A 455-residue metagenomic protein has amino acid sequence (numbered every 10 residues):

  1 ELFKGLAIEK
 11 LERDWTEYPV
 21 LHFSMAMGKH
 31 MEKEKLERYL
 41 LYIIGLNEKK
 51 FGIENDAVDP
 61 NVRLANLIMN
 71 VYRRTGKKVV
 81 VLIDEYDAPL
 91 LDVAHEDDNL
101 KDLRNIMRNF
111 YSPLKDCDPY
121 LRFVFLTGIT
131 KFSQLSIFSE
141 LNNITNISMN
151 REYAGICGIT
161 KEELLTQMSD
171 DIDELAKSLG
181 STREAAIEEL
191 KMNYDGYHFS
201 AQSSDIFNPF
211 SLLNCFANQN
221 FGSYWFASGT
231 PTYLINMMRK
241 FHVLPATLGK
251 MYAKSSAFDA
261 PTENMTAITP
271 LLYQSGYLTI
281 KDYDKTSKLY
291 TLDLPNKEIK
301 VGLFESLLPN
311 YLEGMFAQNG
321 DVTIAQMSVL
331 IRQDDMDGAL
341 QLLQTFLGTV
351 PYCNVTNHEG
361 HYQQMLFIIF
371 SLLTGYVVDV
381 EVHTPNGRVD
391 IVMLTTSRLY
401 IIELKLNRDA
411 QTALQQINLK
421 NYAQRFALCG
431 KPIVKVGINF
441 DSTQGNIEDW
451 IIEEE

Functional and structural regions predicted by a protein language model:
E1-H358, L373-T374: Phosphate-binding site recognition
N70-T75, I369-T396: Active-site metal-binding core of divalent-cation-utilizing nuclease and nuclease-like domains
V80, R398-Y400, V434: Structural motif
L100-I106, L406-A423: Mg2+/Mn2+-dependent nuclease catalytic core
F110-C117, P270-L278, F367-S371, Q416-V436: Metal-dependent nuclease catalytic cores in nucleic-acid-processing enzymes, especially RNase H-like/related
L366, V389-L406, K420: Conserved catalytic cores of phosphodiester-cleaving nucleases, focusing on short active-site segments
R425, C429-E455: Domain-level recognition of nuclease-like catalytic cores that cleave nucleotide substrates
